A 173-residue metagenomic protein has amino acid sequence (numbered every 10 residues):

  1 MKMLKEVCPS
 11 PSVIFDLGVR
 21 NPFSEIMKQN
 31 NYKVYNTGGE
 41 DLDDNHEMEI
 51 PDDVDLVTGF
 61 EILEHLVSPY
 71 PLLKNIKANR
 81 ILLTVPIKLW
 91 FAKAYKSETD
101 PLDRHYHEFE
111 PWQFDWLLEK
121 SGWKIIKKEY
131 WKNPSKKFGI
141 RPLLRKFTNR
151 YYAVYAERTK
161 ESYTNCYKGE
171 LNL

Functional and structural regions predicted by a protein language model:
K2-M3, V7, N21-E25, V67-L173: S-adenosyl-L-methionine-dependent methyltransferase catalytic module, highlighting the catalytic core
S10, D52-V54: Alpha-helix C-terminal capping/helix-to-coil transition sites in glycosyltransferase folds
P11-R20: Conserved class I S-adenosyl-L-methionine
G18, Y35-D41, E129-K132: A short beta-strand-loop structural module common to alpha/beta enzyme folds
I26-D52: Adenosine-cofactor binding site in Rossmann-like domains, unifying the SAM/SAH pocket of S-adenosylmethionine-dependent
T58: A conserved beta-strand element that flanks and buttresses the S-adenosyl-L-methionine
E61-H65: A short His-aromatic
